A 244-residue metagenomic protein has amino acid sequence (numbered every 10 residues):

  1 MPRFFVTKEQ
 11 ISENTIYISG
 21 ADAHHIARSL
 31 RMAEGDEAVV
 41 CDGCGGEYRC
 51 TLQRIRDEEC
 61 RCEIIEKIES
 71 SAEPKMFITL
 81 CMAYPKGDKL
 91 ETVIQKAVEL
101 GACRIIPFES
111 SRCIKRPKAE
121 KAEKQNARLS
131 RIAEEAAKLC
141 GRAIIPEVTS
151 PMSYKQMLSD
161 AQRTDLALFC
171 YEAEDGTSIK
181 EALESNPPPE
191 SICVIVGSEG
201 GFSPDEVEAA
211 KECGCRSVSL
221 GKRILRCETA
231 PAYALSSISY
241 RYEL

Functional and structural regions predicted by a protein language model:
M1-E69: N-terminal positively charged helical leader segments and presequences
I16-I18, K75-T79, E190-C193, E212-L220: Glycine/charged-rich beta-loop-alpha catalytic/anionic-binding loops adjacent to active sites
A38, E63, E69-C81, N186-E190: Mobile, glycine- and charge-enriched loop segments and immediately flanking short secondary-structure elements within
C62, I145-T149, S217: Generic structural signal for residues in well-ordered beta-strands
S71-L168: RNA substrate-binding interface of SAM-dependent RNA methyltransferases
D165-G201, D205-E206, C215-S219: Active-site/ligand-binding-proximal alpha/beta "capping" segment
P204-L244: Structured adenosyl-cofactor binding patch, chiefly the S-adenosyl-L-methionine
